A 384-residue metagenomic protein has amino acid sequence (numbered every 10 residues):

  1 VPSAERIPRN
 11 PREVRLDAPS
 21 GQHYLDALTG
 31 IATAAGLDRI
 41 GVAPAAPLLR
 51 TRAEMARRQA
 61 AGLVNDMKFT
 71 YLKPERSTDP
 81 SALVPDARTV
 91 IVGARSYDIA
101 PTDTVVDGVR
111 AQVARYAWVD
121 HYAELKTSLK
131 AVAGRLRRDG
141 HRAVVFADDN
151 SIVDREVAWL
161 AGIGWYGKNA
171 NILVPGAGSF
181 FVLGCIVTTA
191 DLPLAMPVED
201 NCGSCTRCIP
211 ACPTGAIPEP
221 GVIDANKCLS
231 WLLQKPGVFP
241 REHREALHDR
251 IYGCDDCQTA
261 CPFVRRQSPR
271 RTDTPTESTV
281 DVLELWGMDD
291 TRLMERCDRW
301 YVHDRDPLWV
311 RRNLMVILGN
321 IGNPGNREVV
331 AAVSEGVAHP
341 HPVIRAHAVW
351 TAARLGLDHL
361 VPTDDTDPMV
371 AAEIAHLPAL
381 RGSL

Functional and structural regions predicted by a protein language model:
P2-N201, D364-E373: Auxiliary alpha/beta "docking" domains used to position bulky ligands
A34-L37, R207-S230, R250-D273, A332: Iron-sulfur cluster-binding cysteine motifs and their immediate structural context in ferredoxin-like electron-transfer
L173-P197, D224-H243, D290-T291: Short, charged low-complexity linear segments at domain edges
N201, G237-A260: A conserved active-site cap/scaffold subdomain adjacent to cofactor or substrate pockets
S278-V329: Alpha-helical adaptor scaffolds
R292-R296, G325-V337, G356-D364, L384: Amphipathic alpha-helical scaffolding segments comprising HEAT/armadillo-like alpha-solenoid repeats
P307, P340-H341, T366-A371: Short inter-helical turns and helix N-cap capping residues of alpha-solenoid HEAT/ARM repeat scaffolds
R311-P324, R345-L357, A372-R381: Structural detector for internal amphipathic alpha-helices that build alpha-solenoid repeat scaffolds
